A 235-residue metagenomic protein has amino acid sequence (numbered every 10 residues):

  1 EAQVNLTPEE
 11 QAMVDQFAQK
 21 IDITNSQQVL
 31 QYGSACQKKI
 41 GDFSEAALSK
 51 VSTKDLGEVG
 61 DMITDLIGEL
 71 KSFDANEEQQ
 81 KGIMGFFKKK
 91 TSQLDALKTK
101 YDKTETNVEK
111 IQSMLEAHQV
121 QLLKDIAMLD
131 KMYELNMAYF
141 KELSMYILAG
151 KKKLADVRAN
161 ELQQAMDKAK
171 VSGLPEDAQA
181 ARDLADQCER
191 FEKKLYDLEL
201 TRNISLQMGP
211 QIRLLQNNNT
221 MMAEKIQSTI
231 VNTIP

Functional and structural regions predicted by a protein language model:
E1-M84, K90-Q119, L123-I126, K151: Leu/Val/Ala/Ile-rich N-terminal alpha-helices, chiefly Sec-type signal peptides and the beginnings
V29-Y32, C36, D55, Y139 (+2 more regions): Generic alpha-helical structural element
A47, V51-K54, E77, L115 (+7 more regions): Secondary-structure edge/capping motif, primarily at the C-terminal ends of alpha-helices and the immediately following
K54, D74-E77, T91, D95-K98 (+7 more regions): Residues at alpha-helix boundaries and short interhelical turns
I83-M84, K88-L94, D125-M128, R182-L184 (+1 more regions): Short, charged/polar, low-complexity loop and linker segments that flank or interrupt alpha-helical bundles
Y101-T104, V108-L143, I147-G150, F191 (+6 more regions): Amphipathic alpha-helical coiled-coil segments
Y139-V171: Extended alpha-helical coiled-coil "stalk/arm" regions that act as elongated linkers or oligomerization scaffolds
R158-P235: Long amphipathic all-alpha helical oligomerization modules
